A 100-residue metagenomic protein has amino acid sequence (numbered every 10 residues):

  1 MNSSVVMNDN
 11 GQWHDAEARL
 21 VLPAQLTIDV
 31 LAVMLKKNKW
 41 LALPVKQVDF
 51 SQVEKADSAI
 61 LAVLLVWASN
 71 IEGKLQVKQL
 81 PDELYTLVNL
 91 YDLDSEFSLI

Functional and structural regions predicted by a protein language model:
N2-K36: STAS-typified acidic loop motif
H14, S98-I100: Short acidic low-complexity segments
Q25-F97: Amphipathic alpha-helical interaction surfaces in cytosolic regulatory modules
